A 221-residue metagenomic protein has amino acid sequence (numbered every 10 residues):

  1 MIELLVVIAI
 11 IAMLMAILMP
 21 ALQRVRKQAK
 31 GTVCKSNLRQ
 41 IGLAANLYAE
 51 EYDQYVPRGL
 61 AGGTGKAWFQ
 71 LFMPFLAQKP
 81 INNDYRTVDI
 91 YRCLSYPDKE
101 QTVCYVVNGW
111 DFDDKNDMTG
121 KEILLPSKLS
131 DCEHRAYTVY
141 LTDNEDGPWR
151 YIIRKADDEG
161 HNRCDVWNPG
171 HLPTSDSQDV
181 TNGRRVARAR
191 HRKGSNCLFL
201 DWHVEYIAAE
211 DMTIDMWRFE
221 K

Functional and structural regions predicted by a protein language model:
M1-R26: N-terminal single-pass transmembrane signal-anchor helix
I11, Q23, K30, K128 (+1 more regions): Generic anion/oxyanion-binding catalytic loop in active/binding sites
I17, R26-N37: Juxtamembrane interface helices immediately C-terminal to a transmembrane segment
C34-K221: Short, well-structured segments within or immediately adjacent to enzyme catalytic domains that line ligand-binding
